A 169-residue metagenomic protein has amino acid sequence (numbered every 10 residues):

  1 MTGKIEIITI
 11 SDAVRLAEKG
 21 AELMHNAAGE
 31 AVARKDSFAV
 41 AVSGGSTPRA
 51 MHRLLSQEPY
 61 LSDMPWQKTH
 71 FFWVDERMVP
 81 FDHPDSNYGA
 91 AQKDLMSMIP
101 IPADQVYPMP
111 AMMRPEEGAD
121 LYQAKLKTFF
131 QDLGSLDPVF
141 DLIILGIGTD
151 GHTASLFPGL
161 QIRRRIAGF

Functional and structural regions predicted by a protein language model:
M1-V40, E116: N-terminal glycine-/serine-/threonine-rich phosphate-binding loop
T2-K4, M64-I144: Ligand-binding beta-strand-loop-alpha-helix segment within the catalytic cores of soluble metabolic enzymes
M24-A27, A50-Y60, Q92-K93, Q123-F130: Short, well-ordered amphipathic alpha-helices
A39-S43, F72-D75: Short glycine-rich or small-residue beta-strand-to-loop segments that form or flank ligand, phosphate, metal/Fe-S
V42-T47, L145-T149: Glycine-rich beta-strand-to-loop/alpha-helix junction loops that act as flexible
M51-R53, H83, G118, A154-L156: Short glycine-/acidic-enriched loop or helix-start segments at secondary-structure transitions that form or flank
R53-M64, G89, K93, P158-A167: A glycine- and small-aliphatic-rich helix-loop capping segment at beta-alpha/alpha-beta transitions that lines
L145-F169: Class I SAM-dependent methyltransferase SAM-binding "motif I" and its flanking Rossmann-like core
